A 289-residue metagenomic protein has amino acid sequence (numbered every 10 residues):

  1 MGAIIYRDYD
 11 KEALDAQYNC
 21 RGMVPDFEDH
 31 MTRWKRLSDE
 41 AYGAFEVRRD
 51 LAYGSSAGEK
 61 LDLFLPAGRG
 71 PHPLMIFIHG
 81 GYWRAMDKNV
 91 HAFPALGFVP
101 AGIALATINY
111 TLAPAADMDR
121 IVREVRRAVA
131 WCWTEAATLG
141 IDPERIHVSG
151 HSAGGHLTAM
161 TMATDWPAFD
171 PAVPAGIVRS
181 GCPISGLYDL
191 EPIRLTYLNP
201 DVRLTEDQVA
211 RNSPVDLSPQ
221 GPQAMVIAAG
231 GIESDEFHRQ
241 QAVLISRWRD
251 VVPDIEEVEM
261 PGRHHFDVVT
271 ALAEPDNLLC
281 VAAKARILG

Functional and structural regions predicted by a protein language model:
A16-R69: N-terminal cap/lid segment of alpha/beta-hydrolase-fold proteins
P71-G81: Short beta-strand element of the alpha/beta-hydrolase
M75-F77, L105, M225: Hydrophobic beta-strand anchors of alpha/beta hydrolase catalytic cores
I78, I184, M260-R263: Alpha/beta-hydrolase
M86-A95, A106-R145, A273-E274: Catalytic nucleophile-loop/oxyanion-hole region of alpha/beta-hydrolase and closely related hydrolase-like folds
R127-T196, V209: Primarily recognizes the serine-hydrolase "nucleophile elbow" in alpha/beta-hydrolase and SGNH/GDSL folds
A172-L195, E206-V243: The feature captures the conserved acid-bearing segment of alpha/beta-hydrolase catalytic domains
H238, A242-I245, R249-G289: C-terminal catalytic histidine-bearing segment of alpha/beta-hydrolase fold enzymes
